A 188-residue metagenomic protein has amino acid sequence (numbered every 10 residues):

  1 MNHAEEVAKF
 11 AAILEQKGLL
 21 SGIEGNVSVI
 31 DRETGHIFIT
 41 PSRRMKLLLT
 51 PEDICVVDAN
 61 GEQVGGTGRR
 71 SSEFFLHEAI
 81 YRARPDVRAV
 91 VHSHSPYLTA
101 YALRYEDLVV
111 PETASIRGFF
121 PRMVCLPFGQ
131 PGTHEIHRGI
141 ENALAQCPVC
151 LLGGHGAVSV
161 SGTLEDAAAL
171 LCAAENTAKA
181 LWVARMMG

Functional and structural regions predicted by a protein language model:
M1-G188: Glycine-rich flexible loops
